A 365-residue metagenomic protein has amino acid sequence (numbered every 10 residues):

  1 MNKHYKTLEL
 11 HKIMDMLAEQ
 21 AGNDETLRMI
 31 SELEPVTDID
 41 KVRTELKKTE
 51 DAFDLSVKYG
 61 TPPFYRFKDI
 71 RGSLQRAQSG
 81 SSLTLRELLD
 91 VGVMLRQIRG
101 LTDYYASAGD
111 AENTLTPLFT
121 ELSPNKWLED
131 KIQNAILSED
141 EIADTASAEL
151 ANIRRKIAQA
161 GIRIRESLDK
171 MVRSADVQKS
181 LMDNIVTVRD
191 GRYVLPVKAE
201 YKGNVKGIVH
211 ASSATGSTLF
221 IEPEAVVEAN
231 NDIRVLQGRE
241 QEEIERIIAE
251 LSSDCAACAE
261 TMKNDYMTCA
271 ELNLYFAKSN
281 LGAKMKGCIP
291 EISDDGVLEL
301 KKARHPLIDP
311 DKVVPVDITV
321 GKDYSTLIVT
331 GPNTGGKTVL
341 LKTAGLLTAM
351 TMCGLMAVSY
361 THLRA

Functional and structural regions predicted by a protein language model:
M1-T61, A77-R86, L95, R99 (+4 more regions): Alpha-helical coupling/stalk and coiled-coil linker elements that connect catalytic or binding modules and transmit
G109-S123: Extended, charged low-complexity regulatory segments
